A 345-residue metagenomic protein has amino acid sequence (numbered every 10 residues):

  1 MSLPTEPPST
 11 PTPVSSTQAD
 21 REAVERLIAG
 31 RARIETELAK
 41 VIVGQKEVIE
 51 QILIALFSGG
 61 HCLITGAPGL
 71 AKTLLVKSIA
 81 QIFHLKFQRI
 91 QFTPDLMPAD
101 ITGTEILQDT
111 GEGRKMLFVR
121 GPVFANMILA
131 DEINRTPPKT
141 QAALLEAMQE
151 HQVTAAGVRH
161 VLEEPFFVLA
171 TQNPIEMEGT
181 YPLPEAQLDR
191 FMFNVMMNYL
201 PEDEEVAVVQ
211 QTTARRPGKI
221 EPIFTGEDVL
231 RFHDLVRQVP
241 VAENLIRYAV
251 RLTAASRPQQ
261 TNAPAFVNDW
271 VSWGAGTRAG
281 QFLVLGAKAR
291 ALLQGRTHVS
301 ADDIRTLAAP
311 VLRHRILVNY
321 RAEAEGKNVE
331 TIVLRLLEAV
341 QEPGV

Functional and structural regions predicted by a protein language model:
S2-R21, Q259-V345: C-terminal engagement/docking regions of AAA+ P-loop ATPases
A23-L70: Pre-Walker A (pre-P-loop) alpha-helix and adjacent loop at the N terminus of AAA/AAA+ ATPase modules, a conserved
Q51-I54, L107-L129: Conserved alpha-helical scaffold flanking the Walker A/P-loop in AAA+ ATPase domains
L56-P94, L107: Walker A/P-loop
G66, D131-E132, A143: Walker B catalytic acidic pair
A67, I101, T171: P-loop (Walker A) phosphate-binding loop of NTP-binding proteins
Q108-G113, T136, T140, M148-Q238 (+1 more regions): Canonical AAA+ ATPase core
Q210-V299: AAA+ P-loop NTPase domains with strong preference for DNA replication initiators and clamp-loader complexes
